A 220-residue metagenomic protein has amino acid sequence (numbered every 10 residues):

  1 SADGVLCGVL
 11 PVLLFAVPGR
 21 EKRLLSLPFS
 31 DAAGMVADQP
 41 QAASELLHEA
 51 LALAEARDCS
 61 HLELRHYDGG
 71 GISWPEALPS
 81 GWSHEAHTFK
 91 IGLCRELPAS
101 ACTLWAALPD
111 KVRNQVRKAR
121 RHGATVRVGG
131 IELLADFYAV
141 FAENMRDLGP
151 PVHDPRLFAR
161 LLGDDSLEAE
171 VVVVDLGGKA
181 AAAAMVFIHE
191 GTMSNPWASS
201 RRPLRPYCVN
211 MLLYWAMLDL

Functional and structural regions predicted by a protein language model:
S1-K22, H66-P206: A conserved beta-strand-loop-helix scaffold within acyl/acetyltransferase catalytic domains
C7-V9, A32, H61: A common structural microfeature
R23-D31: Residues forming anionic-ligand binding surfaces in small-molecule and nucleic-acid pockets of primarily soluble enzymes
D31-Q39: The substrate-binding groove and active-site-proximal loops of carbohydrate-active enzymes, especially glycoside
P40-A52, R205-D219: Conserved acetyl-CoA-binding loop-helix of GNAT-fold acetyltransferases
A54, V172, L220: Hydrophobic pocket-lining residues that define ligand/cofactor binding sites across diverse proteins
A54-E55, L162: Short regulatory alpha-helical segment in sensory/regulatory domains of signaling proteins that mediates
A56-H66: Conserved GNAT acetyl-CoA-binding A-motif
